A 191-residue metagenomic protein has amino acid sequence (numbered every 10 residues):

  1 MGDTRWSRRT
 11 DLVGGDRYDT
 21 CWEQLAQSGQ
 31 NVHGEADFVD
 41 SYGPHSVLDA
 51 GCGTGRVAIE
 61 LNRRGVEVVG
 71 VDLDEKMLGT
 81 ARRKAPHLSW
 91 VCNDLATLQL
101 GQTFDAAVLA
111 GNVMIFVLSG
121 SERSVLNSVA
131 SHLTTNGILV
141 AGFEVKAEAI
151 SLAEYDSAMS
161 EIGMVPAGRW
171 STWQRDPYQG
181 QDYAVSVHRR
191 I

Functional and structural regions predicted by a protein language model:
M1-G43: Conserved class I S-adenosyl-L-methionine
P44-G53: Conserved class I S-adenosyl-L-methionine
T54-T97: Class I SAM-dependent methyltransferase SAM/SAH-binding core
A96-A106: A short acidic, Gly/Pro-enriched loop at the edge of an enzyme's catalytic core that lines a small-molecule cofactor
D105-G120: A short SAM/SAH-binding and catalytic strip from SAM-dependent methyltransferases
R123-T135: A short glycine-rich, Lys/Arg-flanked "PGG" loop and its adjoining helix->strand segment in the class I
N136-E144: Conserved beta-strand signature within the Rossmann-like core of class I S-adenosyl-L-methionine
A158, I162-I191: Class I S-adenosyl-L-methionine
